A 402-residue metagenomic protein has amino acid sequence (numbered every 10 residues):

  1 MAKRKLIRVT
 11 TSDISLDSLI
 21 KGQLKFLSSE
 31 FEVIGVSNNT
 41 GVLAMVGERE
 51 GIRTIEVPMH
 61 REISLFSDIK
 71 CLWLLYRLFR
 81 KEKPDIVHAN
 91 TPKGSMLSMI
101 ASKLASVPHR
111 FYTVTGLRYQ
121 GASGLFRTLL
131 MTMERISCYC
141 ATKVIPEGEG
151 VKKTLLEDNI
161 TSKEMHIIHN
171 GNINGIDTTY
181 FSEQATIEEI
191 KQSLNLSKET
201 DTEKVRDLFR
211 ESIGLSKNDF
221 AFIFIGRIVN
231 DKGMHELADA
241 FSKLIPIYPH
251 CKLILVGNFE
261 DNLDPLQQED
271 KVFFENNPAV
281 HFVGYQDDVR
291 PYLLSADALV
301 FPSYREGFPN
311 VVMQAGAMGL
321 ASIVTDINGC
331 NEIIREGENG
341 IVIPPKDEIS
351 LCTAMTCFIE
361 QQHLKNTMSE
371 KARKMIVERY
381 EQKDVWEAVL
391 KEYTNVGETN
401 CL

Functional and structural regions predicted by a protein language model:
K3, I7-S67, T154-N159, E164-I167: N-terminal strand-loop element at the rim of the active site of nucleotide-sugar-dependent glycosyltransferases
D17-G22, F220-F224, V229-K243, I349-S350: A conserved mid-protein helix/loop that constitutes part of the nucleotide-sugar donor-binding site
A44-G47, K252-P278, V283, L364: Short, structured helix-loop element that forms part of the nucleotide-activated donor/catalytic region
I55, R135, Y139-R206: Donor nucleotide-sugar binding/catalytic pocket of nucleotide-sugar-dependent glycosyltransferases
Q192, L208-E211, S350, C357 (+2 more regions): A short, well-ordered alpha-helix in the C-terminal region of glycosyltransferases
Y285, Y304: Aromatic "clamp/platform" in nucleotide-sugar-dependent glycosyltransferases that forms part of the donor/acceptor
A321-V324, I334: Short hydrophobic beta-strand element within catalytic cores of glycosyltransferases and related nucleotide-activated
R335-G337, I341-E348, C357-Q362: Conserved acidic donor-binding segment of nucleotide-sugar-dependent glycosyltransferases
